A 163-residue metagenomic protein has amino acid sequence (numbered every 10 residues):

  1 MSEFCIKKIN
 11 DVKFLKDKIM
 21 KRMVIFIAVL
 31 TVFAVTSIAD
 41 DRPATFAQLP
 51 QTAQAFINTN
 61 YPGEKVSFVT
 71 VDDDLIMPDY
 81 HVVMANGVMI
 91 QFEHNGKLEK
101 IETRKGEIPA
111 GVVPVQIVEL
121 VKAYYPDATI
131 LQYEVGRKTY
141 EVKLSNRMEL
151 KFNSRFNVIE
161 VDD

Functional and structural regions predicted by a protein language model:
M1-A44: Bacterial Sec-dependent N-terminal signal peptides
D40-D163: Interaction-mediating elements
